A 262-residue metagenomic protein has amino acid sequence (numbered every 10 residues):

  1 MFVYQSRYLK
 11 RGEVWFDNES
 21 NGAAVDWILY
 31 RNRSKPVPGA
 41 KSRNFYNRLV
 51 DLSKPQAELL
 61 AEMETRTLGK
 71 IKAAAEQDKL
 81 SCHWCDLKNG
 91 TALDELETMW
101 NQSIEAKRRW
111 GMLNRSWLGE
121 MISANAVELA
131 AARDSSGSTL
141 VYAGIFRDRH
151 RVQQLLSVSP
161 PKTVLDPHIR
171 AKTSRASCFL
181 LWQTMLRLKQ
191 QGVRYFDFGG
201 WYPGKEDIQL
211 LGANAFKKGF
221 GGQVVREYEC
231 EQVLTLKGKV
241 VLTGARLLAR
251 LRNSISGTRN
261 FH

Functional and structural regions predicted by a protein language model:
M1-P36, Q154, V158-P160, A176-F179 (+1 more regions): Intrinsically disordered, low-complexity, positively biased terminal segments
F2-G12, S34-E58, Q191-H262: Active-site/acyl-donor-binding loops of N-acyltransferases
F2-S6, Y30-K41, V50, P55-I169: A conserved beta-strand-loop-helix scaffold within acyl/acetyltransferase catalytic domains
F16-G22, I71, L118-G119, M185 (+1 more regions): Short amphipathic alpha-helical segments and helix-helix/interface helices
N18-S20, A74, W100-S103, T184-L188 (+1 more regions): Hydrophobic, Leu/Ile/Phe/Ala-enriched alpha-helical segments that form helix-helix packing faces
S20, N32, D94, T98 (+6 more regions): Contiguous hydrophobic segments
E128-L234: Aromatic (often tryptophan-rich) hydrophobic motifs at membrane interfaces
